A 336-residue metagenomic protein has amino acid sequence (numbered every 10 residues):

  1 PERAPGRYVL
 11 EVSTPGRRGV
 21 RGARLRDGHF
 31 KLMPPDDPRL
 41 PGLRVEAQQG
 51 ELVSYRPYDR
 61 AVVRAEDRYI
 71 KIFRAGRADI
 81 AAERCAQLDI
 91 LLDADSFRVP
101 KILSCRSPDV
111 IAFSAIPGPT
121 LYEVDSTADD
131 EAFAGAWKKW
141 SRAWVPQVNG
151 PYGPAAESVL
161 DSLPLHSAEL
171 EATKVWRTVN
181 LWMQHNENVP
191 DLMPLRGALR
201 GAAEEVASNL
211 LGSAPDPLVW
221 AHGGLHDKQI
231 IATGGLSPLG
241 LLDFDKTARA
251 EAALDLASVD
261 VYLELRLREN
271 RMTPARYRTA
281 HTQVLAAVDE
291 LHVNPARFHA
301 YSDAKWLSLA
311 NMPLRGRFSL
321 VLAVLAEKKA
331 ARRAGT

Functional and structural regions predicted by a protein language model:
P1-S114, P119-V124, F133-A156, A296-A300: Phosphate/pyrophosphate-binding loops and the adjoining catalytic core of nucleotide-dependent enzymes
Y8, D79, A232-G234, L239-L242 (+3 more regions): Extended hydrophobic-aromatic, low-complexity segments
L43-Q49, N149-H222, T233, V288-E290 (+1 more regions): An alpha-helical support segment within catalytic cores of ATP-dependent transferases
L52, A61-A65, I70, A207-L254: Active-site acidic catalytic loop and adjacent metal/ATP-binding pocket of ATP-dependent phosphoryl transfer enzymes
D67, A75-G76, L91, C105-A132 (+5 more regions): A glycine-centered beta->alpha junction motif in the catalytic cores of kinase/phosphotransferase enzymes
W137-S141, V145, L199, A203 (+3 more regions): Hydrophobic alpha-helical core bundles mediating ligand binding, dimerization, or RNAP-core interactions
D255-H292, D303-L320: Active-site activation/catalytic loop segments of kinase-like enzymes and analogous catalytic loops in related
K328-T336: Amphipathic, Lys/Arg-enriched alpha-helical patches that create a basic surface for binding polyanionic ligands
